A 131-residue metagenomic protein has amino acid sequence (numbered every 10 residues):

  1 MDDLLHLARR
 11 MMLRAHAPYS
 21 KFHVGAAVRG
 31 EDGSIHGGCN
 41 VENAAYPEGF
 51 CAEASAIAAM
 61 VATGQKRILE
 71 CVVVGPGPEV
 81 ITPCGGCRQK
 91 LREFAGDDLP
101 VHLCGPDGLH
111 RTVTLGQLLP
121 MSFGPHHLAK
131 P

Functional and structural regions predicted by a protein language model:
M1-R14, Q65-P131: C-terminal binding/interaction regions
A8, A26-A27, A56, M60: Small-residue (primarily alanine) positions within well-ordered alpha-helices, especially packing/interaction faces
H16-Y19: Short Gly/Pro-enriched turn/cap motifs at secondary-structure boundaries
K21-G30: Short beta-strand scaffold segments in enzyme catalytic cores
D32-N43, R67-C71: Glycine/charged-rich beta-loop-alpha catalytic/anionic-binding loops adjacent to active sites
C39, P47-A58, E79-F94: Local cysteine-cluster metal-coordination motifs and their immediate loop/turn environment, predominantly Fe-S cluster
N43-A44, L118: A short acidic/small-residue loop/turn micro-motif
A52-C71: Short, solvent-exposed cationic patches
